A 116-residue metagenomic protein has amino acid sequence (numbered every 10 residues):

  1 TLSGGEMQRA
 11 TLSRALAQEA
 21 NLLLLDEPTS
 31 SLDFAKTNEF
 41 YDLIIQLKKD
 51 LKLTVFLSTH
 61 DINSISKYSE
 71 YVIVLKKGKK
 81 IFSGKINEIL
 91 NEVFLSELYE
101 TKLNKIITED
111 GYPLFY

Functional and structural regions predicted by a protein language model:
T1-L2: Conserved ABC ATPase signature
E19: Conserved catalytic motifs of ABC-family nucleotide-binding domains
L23-D26: Catalytic Walker B motif of ABC-type/P-loop ATPase nucleotide-binding domains
N38-D50: Helical segment within the ABC ATPase nucleotide-binding domain
T59-H60: H-loop/switch region of ABC-family ATPase nucleotide-binding domains
L98-Y116: ABC ATPase nucleotide-binding domains
